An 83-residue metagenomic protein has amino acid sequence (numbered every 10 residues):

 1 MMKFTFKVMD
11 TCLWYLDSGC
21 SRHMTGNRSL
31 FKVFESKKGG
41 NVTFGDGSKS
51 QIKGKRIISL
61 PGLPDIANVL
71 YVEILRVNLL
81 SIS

Functional and structural regions predicted by a protein language model:
M1-S83: Residue-level marker of conserved, structurally anchoring positions within well-ordered domains
